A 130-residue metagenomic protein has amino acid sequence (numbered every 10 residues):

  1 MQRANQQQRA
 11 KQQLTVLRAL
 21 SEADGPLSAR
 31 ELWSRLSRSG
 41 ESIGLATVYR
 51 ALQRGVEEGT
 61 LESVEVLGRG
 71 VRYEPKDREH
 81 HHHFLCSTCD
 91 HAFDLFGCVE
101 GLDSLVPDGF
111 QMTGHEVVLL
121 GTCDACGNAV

Functional and structural regions predicted by a protein language model:
M1-R18: Short alpha-helical segments that sit at the start of domains
E22-S28: Short capping segments at the starts of secondary-structure elements
E31-S37, V48: A short acidic, leucine-rich amphipathic alpha-helix
G44-L45: Short coil turns linking two alpha-helices in DNA-binding domains
V48-E58: Basic amphipathic alpha-helical segments that dock to polyanions
T60-S63, L67-V130: Non-DNA-binding regulatory cores of transcription-related proteins, predominantly C-terminal effector-binding
